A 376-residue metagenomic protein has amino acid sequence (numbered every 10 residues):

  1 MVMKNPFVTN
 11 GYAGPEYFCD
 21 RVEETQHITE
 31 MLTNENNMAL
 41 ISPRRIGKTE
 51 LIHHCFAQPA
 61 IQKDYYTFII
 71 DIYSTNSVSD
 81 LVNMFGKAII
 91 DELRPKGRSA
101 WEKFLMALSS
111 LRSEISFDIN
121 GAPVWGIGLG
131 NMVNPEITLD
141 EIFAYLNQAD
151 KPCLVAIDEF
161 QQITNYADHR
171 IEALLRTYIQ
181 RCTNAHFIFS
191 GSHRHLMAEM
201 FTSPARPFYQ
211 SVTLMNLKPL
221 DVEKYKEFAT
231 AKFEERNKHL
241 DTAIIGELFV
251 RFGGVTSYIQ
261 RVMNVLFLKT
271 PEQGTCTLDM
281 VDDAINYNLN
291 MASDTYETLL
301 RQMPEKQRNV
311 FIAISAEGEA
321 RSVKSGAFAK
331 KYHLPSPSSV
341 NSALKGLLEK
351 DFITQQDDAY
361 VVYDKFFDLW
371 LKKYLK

Functional and structural regions predicted by a protein language model:
M1-P43, I61, T354: A short, basic N-terminal segment
V2-P6, N290, D294-K376: C-terminal leucine-rich, beta-strand-based interaction scaffolds used for sensing/assembly
N36-N37, S42-I46, E50-L154: P-loop NTPase nucleotide-binding core
Q58, L174, V265, G346: Alpha-helical DNA-recognition elements
G126-H193, T202: Conserved Walker B catalytic segment
E199-V250, Q273-G274: Helix-loop-helix "sensor" segment of P-loop NTPases
I245-R251, S257-P271, N309-I312, K345: C-terminal helical "lid" of AAA+/P-loop NTPase domains
K269-M291: Conserved C-terminal helix/linker of AAA+ ATPases
